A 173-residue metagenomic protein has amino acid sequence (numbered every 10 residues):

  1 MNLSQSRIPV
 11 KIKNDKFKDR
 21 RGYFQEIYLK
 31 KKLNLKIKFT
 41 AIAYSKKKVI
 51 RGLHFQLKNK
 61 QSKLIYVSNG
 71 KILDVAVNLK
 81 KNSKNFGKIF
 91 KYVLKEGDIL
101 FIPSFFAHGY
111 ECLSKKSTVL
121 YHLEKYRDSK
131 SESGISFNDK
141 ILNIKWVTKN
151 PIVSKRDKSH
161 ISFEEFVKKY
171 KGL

Functional and structural regions predicted by a protein language model:
M1-L94, K116, L123-L173: Non-catalytic, conserved peripheral segments adjacent to functional cores
V93-K115, E124: Conserved metal-binding segment of the jelly-roll/cupin
